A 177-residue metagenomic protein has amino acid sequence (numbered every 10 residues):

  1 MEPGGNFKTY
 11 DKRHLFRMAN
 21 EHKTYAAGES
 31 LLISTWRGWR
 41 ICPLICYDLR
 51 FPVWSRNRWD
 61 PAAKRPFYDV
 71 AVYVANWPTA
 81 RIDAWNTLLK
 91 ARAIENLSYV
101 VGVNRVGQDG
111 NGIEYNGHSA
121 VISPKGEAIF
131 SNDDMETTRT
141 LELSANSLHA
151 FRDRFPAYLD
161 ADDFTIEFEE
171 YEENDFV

Functional and structural regions predicted by a protein language model:
M1-D69, A80-T87, A150-A157: Active-site catalytic loop in hydrolytic enzyme cores
M1-G5, S123-K125, L143: Short acidic-glycine loop/turn motifs at beta-strand connectors
I33-T35, V121, T140-E142: Short, well-ordered beta-strand micro-motif
L49-R139: CN hydrolase (nitrilase-like) catalytic-core segments centered on the catalytic cysteine and neighboring Lys/Glu
I94, E127, D134, N146 (+2 more regions): Generic secondary-structure signature for well-ordered alpha-helical cores
L141-A145, E170: Short beta-strand-to-coil "C-cap" segments at the C-terminal boundary of structured domains/repeats, marking
H149-V177: A short C-terminal boundary segment appended to hydrolase-like catalytic domains
